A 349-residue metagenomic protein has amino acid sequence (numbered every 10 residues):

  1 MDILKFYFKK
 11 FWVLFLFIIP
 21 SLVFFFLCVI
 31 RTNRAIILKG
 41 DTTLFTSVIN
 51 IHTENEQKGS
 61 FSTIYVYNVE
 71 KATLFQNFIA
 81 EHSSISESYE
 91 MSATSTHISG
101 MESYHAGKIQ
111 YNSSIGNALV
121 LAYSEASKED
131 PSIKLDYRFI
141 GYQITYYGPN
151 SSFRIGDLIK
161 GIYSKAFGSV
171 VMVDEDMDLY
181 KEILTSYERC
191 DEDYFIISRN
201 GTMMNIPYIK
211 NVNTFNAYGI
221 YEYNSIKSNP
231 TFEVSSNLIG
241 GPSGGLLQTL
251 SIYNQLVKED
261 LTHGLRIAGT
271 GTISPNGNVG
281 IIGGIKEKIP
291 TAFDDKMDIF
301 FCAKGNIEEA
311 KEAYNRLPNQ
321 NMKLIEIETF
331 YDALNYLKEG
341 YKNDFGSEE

Functional and structural regions predicted by a protein language model:
K10-R31: Hydrophobic membrane-insertion alpha-helices, especially the h-region of bacterial N-terminal signal peptides
L44-F45, N55-T63, Y67-I140: Extended, small/polar residue-biased N-terminal targeting/export presequences and adjacent propeptide/linker tracts
G100-S113, F232-S243, S274-I282, N321-L324: Second-shell loop/turn segments in exported
S113, L119-D174, N278-G283, D295 (+1 more regions): PDZ/PDZ-like domain segments forming the peptide/carboxylate-binding groove, activating on the N-terminal beta-strands
L158-T202, I307-A310, Y314-N315: PDZ domains, with a preference for the canonical peptide-binding region formed by the helix
T185, C190-S251, N343-E348: C-terminal, low-ordered peptide segments at domain boundaries
L246, L250, Q255, I267 (+1 more regions): Glycine- and Gly-Pro-enriched alpha-helical subdomains that act as flexible, kink-prone "lid/hinge" or packing modules
E308-Y336: Short acidic, glycine/proline-enriched helix-loop-strand junctions
